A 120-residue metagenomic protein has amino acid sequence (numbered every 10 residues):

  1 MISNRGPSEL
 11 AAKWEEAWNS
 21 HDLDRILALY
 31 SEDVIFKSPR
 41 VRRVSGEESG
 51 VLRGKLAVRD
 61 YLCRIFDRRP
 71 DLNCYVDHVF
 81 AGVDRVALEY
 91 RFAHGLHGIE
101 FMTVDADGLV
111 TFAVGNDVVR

Functional and structural regions predicted by a protein language model:
M1-A28, E32: Short, low-complexity N-terminal intrinsically disordered segments enriched in polar/charged residues
M1-S3, C63-R120: A beta-strand edge to alpha-helix "cap/lid" segment located at domain peripheries
N4, R25, S31-D77, G82: A solvent-exposed, acidic/Ser-Thr-rich amphipathic alpha-helical stretch
W14, I26-L27, V34, G54 (+4 more regions): Hydrophobic pocket/interface hotspot
